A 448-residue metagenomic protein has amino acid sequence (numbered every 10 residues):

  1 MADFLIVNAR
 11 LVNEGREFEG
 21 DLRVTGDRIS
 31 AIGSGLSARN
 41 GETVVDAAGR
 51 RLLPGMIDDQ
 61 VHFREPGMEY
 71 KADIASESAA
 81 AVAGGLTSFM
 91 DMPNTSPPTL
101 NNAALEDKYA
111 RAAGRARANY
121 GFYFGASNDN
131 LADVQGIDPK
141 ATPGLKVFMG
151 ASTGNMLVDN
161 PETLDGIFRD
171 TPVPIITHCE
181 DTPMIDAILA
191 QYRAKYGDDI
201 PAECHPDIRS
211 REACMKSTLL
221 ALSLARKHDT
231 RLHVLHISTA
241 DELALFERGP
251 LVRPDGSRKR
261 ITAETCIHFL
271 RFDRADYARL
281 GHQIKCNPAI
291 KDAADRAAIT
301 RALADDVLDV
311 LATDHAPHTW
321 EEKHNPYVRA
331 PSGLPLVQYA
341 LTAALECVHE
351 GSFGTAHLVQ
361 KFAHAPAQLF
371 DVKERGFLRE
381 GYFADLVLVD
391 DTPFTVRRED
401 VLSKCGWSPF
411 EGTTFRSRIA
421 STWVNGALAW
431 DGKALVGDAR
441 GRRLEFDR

Functional and structural regions predicted by a protein language model:
M1-G55: Histidine-rich, glycine-flanked metal-binding segment
A9, D27, G49, Q60 (+15 more regions): Divalent metal-coordination and catalytic microenvironments
R50-R115: Metal-associated gating/positioning segment near the N- to mid-region
P66, P93-R117, A126-N128, T142 (+2 more regions): Active-site loop-to-helix "anion-binding N-cap" substructures in soluble metabolic enzymes
N102-A118, G166-T177, Y339: Alpha-helix-loop-beta-strand connector modules within alpha/beta enzyme cores
A132-L311: Histidine/acidic residue-rich metal-binding segments in metalloenzymes
D199-L220, L224-D229, Q283, A304-D305 (+2 more regions): His/Asp/Glu-enriched, well-ordered alpha-helical/loop segment that forms or immediately abuts the divalent-metal
P326-R329, E380-E445: C-terminal cap of metal-dependent C-N hydrolases
